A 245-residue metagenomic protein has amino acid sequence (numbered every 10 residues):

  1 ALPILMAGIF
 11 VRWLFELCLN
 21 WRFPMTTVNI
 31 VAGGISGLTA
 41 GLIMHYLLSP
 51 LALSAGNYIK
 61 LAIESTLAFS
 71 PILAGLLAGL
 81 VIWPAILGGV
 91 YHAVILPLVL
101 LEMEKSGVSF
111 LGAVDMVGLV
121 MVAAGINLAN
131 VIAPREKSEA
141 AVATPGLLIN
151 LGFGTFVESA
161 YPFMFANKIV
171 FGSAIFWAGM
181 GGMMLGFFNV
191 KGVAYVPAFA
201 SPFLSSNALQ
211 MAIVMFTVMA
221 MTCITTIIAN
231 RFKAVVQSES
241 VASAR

Functional and structural regions predicted by a protein language model:
A1-Q237: Pore-lining transmembrane helices
V235-R245: Long, intrinsically disordered, low-complexity regulatory segments adjacent to structured domains
